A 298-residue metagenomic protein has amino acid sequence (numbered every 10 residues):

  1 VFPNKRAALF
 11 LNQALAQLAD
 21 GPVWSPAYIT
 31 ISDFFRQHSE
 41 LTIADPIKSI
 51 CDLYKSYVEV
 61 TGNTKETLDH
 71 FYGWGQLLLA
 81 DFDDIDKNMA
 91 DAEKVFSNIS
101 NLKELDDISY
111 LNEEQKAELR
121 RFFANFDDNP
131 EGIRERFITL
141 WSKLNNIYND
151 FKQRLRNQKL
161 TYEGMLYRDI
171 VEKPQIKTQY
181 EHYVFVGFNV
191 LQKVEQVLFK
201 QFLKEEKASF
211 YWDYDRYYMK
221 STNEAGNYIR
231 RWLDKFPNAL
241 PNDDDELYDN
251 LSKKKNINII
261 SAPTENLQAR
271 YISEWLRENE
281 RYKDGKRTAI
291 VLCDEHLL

Functional and structural regions predicted by a protein language model:
V1-L298: Nucleic acid-machinery interaction/catalytic patches
